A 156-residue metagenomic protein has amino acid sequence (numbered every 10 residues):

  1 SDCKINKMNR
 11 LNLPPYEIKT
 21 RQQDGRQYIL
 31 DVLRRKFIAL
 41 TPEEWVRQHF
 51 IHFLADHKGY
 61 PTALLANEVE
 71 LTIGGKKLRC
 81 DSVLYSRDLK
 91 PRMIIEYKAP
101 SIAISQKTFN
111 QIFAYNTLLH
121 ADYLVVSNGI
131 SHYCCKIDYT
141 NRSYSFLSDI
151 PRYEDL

Functional and structural regions predicted by a protein language model:
M8-Y123, I130-L156: A short, conserved, highly charged catalytic patch centered on acidic carboxylates
